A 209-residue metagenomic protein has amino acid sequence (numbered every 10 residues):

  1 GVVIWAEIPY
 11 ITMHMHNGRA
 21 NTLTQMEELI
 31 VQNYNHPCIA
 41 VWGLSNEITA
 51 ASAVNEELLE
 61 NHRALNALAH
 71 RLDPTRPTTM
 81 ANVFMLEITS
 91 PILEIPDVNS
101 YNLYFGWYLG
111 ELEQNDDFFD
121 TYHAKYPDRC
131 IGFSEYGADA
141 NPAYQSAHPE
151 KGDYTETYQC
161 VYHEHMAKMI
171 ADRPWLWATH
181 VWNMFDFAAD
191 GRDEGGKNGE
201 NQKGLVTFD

Functional and structural regions predicted by a protein language model:
G1-D209: Extended substrate-binding grooves/exosites of carbohydrate-active enzymes
